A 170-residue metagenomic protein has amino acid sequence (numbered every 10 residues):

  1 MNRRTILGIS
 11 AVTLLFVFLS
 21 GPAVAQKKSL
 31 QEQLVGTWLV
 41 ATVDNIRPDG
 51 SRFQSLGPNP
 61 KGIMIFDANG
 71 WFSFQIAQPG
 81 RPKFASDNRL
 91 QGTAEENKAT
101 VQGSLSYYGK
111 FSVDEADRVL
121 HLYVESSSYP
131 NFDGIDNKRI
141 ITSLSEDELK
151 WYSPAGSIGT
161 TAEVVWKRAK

Functional and structural regions predicted by a protein language model:
M1-N2, S20: N-terminal targeting/docking segments
R3-L7: N-terminal export leaders
I9-S20: Bacterial N-terminal signal peptides
G21-K170: Lipid interaction determinants
